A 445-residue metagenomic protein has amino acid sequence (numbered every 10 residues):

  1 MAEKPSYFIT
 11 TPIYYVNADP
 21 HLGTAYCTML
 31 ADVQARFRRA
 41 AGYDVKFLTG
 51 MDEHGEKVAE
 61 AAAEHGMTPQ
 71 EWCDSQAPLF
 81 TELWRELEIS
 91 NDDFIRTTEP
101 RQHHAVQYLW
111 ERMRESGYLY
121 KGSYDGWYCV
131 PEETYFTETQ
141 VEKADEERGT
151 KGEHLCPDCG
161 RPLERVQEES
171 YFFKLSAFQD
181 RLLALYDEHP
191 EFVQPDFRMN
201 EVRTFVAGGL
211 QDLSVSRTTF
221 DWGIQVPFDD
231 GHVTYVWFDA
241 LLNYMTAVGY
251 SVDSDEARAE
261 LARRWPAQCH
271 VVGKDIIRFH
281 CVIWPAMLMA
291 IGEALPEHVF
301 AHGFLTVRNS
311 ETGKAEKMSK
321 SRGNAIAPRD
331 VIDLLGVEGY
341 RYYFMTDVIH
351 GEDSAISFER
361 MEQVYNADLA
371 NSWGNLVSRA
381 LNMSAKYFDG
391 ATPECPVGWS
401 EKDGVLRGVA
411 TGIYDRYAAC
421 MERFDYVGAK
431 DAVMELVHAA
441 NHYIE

Functional and structural regions predicted by a protein language model:
A2-T49, R96, R101-A105, D158-K386 (+1 more regions): Structured secondary-structure scaffolds
D52, D389-A418, Y443-E445: Acidic, turn-prone loop/beta-hairpin segments
A61-D74, E146: A charged helix-plus-loop insertion that forms the helical arch/lid used to bind and gate nucleic-acid substrates
W72, Q76-F94: A glycine-rich helix N-cap at a beta->alpha junction
T98-L119, Y128: Feature captures the FAD/FMN-dependent oxidoreductase FAD-binding
S116-Q179, L183: Cys/His-rich short segments
D389, Y426-K430, A439: Aromatic-residue-lined binding/catalytic grooves and analogous aromatic/hydrophobic interfacial grooves in multimeric
D431-E445: Core structural elements
